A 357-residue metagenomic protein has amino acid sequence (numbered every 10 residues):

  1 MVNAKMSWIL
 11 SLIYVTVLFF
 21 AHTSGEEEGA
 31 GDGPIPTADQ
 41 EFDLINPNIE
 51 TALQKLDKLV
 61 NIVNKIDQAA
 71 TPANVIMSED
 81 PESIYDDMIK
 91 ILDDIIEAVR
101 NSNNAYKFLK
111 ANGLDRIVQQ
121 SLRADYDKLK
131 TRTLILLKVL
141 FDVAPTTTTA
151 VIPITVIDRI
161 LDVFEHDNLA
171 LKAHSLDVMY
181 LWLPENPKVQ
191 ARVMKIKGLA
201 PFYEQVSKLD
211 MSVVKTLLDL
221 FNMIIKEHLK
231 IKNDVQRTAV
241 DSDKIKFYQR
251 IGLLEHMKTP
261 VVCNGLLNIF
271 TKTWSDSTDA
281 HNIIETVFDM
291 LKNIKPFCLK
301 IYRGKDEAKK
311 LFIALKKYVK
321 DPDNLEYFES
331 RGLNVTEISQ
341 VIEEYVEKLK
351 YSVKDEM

Functional and structural regions predicted by a protein language model:
V2-M357: Long amphipathic alpha-helical tracts in eukaryotic proteins
